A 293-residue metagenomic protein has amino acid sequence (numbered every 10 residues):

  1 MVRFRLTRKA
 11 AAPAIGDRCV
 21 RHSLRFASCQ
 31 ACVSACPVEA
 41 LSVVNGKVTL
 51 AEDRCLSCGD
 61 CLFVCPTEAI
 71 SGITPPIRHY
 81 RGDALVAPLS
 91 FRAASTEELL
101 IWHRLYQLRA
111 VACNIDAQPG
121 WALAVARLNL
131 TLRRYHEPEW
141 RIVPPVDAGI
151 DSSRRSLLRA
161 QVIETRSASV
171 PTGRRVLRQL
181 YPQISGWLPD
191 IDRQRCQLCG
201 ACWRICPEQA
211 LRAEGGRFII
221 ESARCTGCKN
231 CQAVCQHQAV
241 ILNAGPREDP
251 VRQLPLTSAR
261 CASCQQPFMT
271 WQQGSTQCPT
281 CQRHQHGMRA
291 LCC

Functional and structural regions predicted by a protein language model:
M1-S34, V43-V44, F63, T67-R224 (+2 more regions): Non-ligating segments of multi-cofactor redox enzymes
V48-A51, F218-I220, P250: Minor-groove-contacting beta-hairpin "wing" of winged helix-turn-helix DNA-binding domains
T49-S71: An N-terminal, globular interaction/scaffold subdomain
R247-P255: Accessory, usually C-terminal, subdomains that scaffold auxiliary metal cofactors
